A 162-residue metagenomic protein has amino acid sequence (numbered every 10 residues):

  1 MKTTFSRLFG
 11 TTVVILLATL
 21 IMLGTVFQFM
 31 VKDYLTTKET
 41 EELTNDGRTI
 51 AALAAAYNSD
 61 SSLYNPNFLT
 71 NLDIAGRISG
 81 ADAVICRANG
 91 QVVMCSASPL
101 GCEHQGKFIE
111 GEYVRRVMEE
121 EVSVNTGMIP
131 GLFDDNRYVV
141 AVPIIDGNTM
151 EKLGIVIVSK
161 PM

Functional and structural regions predicted by a protein language model:
M1-H104: Juxtamembrane segments flanking the first transmembrane helix of membrane-anchored signal-transduction proteins
L69, A97-D135: Extracytoplasmic/periplasmic sensor domains and loops in membrane signaling proteins
V84, I155-I157: Residues embedded in well-ordered beta-strands
R87, G131, D146: Acidic surface patches and DE-rich sequence motifs
I145-T149, I157-M162: Helix-start (N-cap) segments at beta->loop->alpha junctions that couple sensory/regulatory domains to adjoining helices
K152: Glycine-rich acetyl-CoA-binding "A-motif" of GNAT/NAT acetyltransferases
